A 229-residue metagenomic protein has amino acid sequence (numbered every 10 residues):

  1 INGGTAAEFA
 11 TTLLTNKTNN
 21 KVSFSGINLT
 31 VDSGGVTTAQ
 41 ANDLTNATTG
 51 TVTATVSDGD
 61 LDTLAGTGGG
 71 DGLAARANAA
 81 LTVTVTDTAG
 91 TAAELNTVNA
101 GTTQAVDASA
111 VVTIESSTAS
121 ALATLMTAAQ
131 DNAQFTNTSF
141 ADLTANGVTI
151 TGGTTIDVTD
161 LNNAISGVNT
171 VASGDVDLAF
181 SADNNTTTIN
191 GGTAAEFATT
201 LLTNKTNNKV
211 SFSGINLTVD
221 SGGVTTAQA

Functional and structural regions predicted by a protein language model:
I1-A229: General marker for long, soluble alpha-helical cores
